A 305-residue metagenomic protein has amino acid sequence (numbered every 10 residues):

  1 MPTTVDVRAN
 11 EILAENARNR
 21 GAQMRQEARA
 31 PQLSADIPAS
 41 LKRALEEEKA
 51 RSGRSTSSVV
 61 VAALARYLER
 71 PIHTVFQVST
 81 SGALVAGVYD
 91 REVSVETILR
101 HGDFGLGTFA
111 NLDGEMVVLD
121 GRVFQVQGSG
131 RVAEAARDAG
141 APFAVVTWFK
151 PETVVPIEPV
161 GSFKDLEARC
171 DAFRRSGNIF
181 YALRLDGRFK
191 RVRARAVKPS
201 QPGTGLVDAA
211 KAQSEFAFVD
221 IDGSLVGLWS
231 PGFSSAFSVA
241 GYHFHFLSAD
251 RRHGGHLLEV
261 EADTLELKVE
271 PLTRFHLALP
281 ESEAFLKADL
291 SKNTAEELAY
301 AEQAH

Functional and structural regions predicted by a protein language model:
P2-A39, K49-A50: Short Lys/Arg-rich basic patches
P38-S58: Surface-exposed, Lys/Arg-rich phosphate-binding patches that contact polyanionic backbones
R54-V75: Short, basic amphipathic alpha-helical segments that act as recognition/interaction helices in nucleic-acid-binding
Q77-P142: N-terminal low-complexity or amphipathic/hydrophobic leaders
V126-C170: A glycine-rich, hydrophobic loop/mini-helix early in the fold
V160-S238: Long, positively charged binding patches that form subdomain-scale interaction surfaces for polyanionic ligands
V239-L247: Histidine-centered divalent-metal-coordination microenvironment in nucleic-acid enzymes
S248-S291: A hydrophobic, small-residue-rich beta->alpha segment in the mid-to-C-terminal subdomain of diverse proteins
